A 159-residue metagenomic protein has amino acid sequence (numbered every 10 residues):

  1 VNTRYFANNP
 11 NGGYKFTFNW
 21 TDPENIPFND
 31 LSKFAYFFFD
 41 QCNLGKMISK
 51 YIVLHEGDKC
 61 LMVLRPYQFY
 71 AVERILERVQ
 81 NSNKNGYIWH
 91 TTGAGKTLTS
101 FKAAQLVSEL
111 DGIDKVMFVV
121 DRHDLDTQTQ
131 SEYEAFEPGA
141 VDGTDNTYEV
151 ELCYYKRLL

Functional and structural regions predicted by a protein language model:
V1-V120, D124-A140, L158: ATP-dependent helicase/translocase motor core
D142-V150: Short gly/ser/thr-rich secondary-structure transition/capping motifs
E149-L159: Conserved motor-coupling elements within RecA-like helicase/translocase cores
